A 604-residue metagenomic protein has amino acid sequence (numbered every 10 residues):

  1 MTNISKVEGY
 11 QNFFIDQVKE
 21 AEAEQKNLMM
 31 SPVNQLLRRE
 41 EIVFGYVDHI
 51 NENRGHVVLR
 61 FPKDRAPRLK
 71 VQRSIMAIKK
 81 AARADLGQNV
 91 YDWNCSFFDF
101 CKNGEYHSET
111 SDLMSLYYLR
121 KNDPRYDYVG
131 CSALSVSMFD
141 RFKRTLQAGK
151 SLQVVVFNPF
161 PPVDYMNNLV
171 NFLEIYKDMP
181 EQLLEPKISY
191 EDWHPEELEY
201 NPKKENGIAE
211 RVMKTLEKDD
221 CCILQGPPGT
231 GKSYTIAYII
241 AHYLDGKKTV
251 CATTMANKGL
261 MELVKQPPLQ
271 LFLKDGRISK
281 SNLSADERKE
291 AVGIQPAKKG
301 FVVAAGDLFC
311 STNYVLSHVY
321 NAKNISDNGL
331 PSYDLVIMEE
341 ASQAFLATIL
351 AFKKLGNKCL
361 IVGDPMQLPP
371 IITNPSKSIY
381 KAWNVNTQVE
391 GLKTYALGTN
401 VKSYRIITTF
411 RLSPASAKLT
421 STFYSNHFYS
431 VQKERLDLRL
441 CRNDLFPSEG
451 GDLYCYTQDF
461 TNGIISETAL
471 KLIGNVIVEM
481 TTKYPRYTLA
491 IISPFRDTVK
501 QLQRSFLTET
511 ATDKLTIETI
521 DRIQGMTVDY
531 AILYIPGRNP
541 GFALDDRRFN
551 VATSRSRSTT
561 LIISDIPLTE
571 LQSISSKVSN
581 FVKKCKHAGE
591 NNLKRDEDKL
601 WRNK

Functional and structural regions predicted by a protein language model:
T2-V18, P62-K214, K265, L273-S281 (+3 more regions): Pre-ATPase regulatory/linker segments immediately N-terminal to the P-loop/RecA-like helicase/translocase core
L224, A252: Hydrophobic anchor at the beta1->P-loop junction of P-loop NTPases
G229: Walker A (P-loop) phosphate-binding loop of P-loop NTPases
K232: Conserved lysine of the Walker
T235, I239: Hydrophobic positions on the alpha1 helix immediately C-terminal to the Walker A/P-loop
G246-K248, T254-K258, Y314-L316, L330-K604: Conserved helicase motor core of SF1/SF2 NTP-dependent helicases
E287-F309, I520-P536: Conserved motor-coupling elements within RecA-like helicase/translocase cores
K298-P331, T348: Conserved helicase/translocase P-loop NTPase motor core
